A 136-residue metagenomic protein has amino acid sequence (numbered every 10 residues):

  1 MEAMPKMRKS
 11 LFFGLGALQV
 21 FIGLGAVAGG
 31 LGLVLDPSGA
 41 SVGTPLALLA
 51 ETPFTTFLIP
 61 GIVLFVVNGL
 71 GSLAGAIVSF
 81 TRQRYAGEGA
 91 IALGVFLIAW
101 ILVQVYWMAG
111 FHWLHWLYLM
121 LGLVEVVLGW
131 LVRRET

Functional and structural regions predicted by a protein language model:
E2-T136: Topology signature of small-to-medium multi-pass alpha-helical membrane proteins
